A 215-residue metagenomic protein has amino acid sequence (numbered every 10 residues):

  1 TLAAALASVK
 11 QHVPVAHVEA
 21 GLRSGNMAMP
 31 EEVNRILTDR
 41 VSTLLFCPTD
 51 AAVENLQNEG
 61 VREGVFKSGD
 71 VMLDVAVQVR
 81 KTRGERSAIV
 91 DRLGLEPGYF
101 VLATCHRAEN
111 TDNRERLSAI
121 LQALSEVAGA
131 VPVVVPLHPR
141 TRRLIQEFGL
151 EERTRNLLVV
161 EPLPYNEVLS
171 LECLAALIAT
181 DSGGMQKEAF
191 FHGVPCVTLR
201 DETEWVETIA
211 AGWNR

Functional and structural regions predicted by a protein language model:
T1-G60: Active-site and donor-binding regions of nucleotide-sugar-utilizing enzymes
A5, L45, V168-T208: A donor-sugar binding/catalytic signature common to diverse glycosyltransferases and related nucleotide-sugar
V41-R114: A nucleotide-sugar donor-handling region in carbohydrate enzymes
C47, F66-K67, L158-E161, R215: Short acidic-hydrophobic, aromatic-tinged amphipathic segments that line or gate anion-handling sites
C47, K67, P136, A179-T180: Short beta-strand scaffold positions
G84-L174: Donor-nucleotide binding loops and adjacent catalytic segments primarily of GT-B fold Leloir glycosyltransferases
V197, G212-R215: A short acidic/histidine/glycine-rich donor-binding loop in glycosyltransferase catalytic cores
